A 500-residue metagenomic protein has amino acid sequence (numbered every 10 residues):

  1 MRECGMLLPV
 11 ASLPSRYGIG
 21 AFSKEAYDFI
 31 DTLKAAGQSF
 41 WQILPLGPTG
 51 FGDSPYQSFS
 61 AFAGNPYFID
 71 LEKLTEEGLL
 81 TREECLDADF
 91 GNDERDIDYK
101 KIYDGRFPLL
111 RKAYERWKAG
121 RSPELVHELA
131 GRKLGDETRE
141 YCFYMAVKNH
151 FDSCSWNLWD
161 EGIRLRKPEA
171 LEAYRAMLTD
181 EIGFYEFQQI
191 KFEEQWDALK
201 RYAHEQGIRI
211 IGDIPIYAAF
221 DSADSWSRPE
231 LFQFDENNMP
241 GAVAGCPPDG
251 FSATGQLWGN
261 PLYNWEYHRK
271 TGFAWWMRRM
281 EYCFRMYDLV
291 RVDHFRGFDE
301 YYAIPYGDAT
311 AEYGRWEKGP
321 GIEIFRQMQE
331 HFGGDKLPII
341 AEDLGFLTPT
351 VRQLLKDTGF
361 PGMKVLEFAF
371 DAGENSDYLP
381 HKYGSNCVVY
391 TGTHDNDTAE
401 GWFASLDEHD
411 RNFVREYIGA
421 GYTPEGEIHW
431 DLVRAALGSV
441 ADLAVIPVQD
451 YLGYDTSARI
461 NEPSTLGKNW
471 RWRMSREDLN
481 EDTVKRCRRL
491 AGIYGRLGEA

Functional and structural regions predicted by a protein language model:
M1-A11, K24-Y27: N-terminal regions that are enriched for targeting/export leaders and immediately downstream pro/stem segments
P9, S15, D53-E193, A218-V445 (+3 more regions): Alpha-amylase-like alpha-glycosidases and glucanotransferases acting on alpha-linked glucans and related
G18-F22: A short, glycine/small-residue-rich beta-strand->loop->alpha-helix junction that serves as a flexible
K24-T49, M286-Y287: Catalytic domains of carbohydrate-active enzymes, especially glycoside hydrolases
A35, I163, W472, K485 (+1 more regions): Domain-scale activation on soluble regions of proteins
L44, R209-I211, P215, L289 (+1 more regions): Outer-envelope exported proteins of Gram-negative bacteria
Y185, Q189-A218: Conserved, well-ordered alpha-helix/loop/beta-strand core segments that scaffold catalytic motifs
